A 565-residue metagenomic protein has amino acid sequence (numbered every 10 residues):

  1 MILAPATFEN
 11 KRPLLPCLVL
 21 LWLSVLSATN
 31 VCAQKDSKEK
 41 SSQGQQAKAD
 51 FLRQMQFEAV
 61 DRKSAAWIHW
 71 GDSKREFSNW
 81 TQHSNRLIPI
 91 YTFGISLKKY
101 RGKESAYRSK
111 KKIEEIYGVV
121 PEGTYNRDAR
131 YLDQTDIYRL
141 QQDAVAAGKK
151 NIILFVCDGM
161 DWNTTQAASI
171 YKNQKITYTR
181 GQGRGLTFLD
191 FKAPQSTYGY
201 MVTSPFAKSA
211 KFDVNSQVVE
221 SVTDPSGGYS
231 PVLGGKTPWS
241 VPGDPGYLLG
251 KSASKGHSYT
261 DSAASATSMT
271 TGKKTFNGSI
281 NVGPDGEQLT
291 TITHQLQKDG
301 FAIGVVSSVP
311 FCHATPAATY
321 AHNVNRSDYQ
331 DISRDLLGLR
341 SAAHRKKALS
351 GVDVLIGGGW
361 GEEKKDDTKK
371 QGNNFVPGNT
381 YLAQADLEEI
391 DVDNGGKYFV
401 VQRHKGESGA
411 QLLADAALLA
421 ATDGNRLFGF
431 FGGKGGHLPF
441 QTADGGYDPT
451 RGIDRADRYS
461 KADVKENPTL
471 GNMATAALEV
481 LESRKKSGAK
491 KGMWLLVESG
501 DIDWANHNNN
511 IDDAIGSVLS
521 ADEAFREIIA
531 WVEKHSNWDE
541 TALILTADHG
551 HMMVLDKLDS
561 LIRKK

Functional and structural regions predicted by a protein language model:
M1-K11: N-terminal secretory signal peptides that target proteins for export/translocation
C17-S27: Bacterial N-terminal signal peptides
T29-A33: Sec/Tat signal peptide C-region and signal peptidase I cleavage site
K38-A106, E114, G118-T124, T164-T469 (+2 more regions): Surface-exposed loop and adjacent secondary-structure segments within mature catalytic domains
K111-G123, G272-K273, N277, K490-N508: Short acidic, glycine-rich surface-loop motifs adjacent to enzyme active sites
K149-N163, L296, F430, G492-G500 (+2 more regions): Beta-strand elements within well-structured catalytic alpha/beta cores of enzymes that handle phosphate/sulfate esters
H313-A321, G435, F440-K461, K485-E523 (+1 more regions): Active-site His/acidic residue clusters
A521-K564: Metal-dependent active-site segment of extracytoplasmic phospho-/sulfohydrolases and closely related
